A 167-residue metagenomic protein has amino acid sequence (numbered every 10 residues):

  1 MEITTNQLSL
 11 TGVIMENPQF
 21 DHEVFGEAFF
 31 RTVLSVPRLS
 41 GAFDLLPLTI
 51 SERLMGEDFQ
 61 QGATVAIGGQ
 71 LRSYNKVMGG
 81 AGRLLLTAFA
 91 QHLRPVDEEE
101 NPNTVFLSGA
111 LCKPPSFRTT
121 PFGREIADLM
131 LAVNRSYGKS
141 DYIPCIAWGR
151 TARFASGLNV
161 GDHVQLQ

Functional and structural regions predicted by a protein language model:
M1-Q167: Single-stranded nucleic acid-binding surfaces, predominantly the OB-fold ssDNA-binding core
